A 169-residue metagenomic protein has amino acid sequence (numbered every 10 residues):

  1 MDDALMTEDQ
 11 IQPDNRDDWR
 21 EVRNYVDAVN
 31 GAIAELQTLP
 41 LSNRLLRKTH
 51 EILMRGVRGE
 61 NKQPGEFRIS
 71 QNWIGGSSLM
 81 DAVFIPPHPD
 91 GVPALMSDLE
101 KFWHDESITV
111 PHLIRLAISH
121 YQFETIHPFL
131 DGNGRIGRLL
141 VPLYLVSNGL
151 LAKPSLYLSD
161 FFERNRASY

Functional and structural regions predicted by a protein language model:
M1-Y169: FIC/Doc superfamily catalytic core
